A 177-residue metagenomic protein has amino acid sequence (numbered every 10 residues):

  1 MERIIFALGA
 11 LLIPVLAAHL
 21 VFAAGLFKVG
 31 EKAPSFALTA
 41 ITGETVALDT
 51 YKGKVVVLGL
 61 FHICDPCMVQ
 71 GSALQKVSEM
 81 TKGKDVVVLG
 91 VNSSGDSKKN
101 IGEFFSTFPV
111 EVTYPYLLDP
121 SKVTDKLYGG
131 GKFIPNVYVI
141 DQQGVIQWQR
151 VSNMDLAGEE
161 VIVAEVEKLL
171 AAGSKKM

Functional and structural regions predicted by a protein language model:
F6-L12, L16-S35, M177: N-proximal helix/coil linker or "cap" segments that precede and/or mark the start of modular domains
A33-P34, V55, I134-N136: Short loop/turn microsegments at loop-to-beta-strand junctions
A37-V56: A short beta-strand-turn-helix
T45, P66, V145-I146: Hydrophobic "anchor" residues
V57-L58, V88: Hydrophobic beta-strand anchors of alpha/beta hydrolase catalytic cores
G59-A73: Conserved redox-active cysteine motifs that mediate thiol-disulfide chemistry, especially di-cysteine Cys-X(1-2)-Cys
L89, F105-N136, I140-Q142: Short, internal strand/loop/helix patches that form the active-site neighborhood or redox-interaction surface
N136-M177: Thiol-/selenol-based redox modules, centered on thioredoxin-like and closely related oxidoreductase domains
